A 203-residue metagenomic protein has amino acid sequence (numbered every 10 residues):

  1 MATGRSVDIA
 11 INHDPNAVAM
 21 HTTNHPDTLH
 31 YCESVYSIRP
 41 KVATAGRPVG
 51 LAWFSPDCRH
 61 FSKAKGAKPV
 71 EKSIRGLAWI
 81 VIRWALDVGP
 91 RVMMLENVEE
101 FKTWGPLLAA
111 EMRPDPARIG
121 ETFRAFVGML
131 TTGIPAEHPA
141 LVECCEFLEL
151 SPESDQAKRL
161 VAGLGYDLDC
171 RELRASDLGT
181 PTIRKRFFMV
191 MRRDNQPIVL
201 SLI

Functional and structural regions predicted by a protein language model:
M1-S37: SAM cofactor-binding core of SAM-dependent methyltransferases, primarily the Rossmann-like beta-alpha-beta module
L29-Y31, L51-S55: Short, conserved beta-strand segments within well-ordered enzyme catalytic domains that often line or immediately flank
K41-L51, C58-I203: Class I S-adenosyl-L-methionine
